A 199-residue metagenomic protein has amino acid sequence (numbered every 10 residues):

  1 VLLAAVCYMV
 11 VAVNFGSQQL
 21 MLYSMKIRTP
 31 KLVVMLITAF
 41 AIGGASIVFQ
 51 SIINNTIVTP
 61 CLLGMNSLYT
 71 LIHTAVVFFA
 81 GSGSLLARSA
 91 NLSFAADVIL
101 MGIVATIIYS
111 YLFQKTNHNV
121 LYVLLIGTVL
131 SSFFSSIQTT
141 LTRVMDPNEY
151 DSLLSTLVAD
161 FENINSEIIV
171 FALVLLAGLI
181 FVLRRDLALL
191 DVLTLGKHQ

Functional and structural regions predicted by a protein language model:
V1-Q199: Alpha-helical transmembrane segments in inner-membrane proteins
